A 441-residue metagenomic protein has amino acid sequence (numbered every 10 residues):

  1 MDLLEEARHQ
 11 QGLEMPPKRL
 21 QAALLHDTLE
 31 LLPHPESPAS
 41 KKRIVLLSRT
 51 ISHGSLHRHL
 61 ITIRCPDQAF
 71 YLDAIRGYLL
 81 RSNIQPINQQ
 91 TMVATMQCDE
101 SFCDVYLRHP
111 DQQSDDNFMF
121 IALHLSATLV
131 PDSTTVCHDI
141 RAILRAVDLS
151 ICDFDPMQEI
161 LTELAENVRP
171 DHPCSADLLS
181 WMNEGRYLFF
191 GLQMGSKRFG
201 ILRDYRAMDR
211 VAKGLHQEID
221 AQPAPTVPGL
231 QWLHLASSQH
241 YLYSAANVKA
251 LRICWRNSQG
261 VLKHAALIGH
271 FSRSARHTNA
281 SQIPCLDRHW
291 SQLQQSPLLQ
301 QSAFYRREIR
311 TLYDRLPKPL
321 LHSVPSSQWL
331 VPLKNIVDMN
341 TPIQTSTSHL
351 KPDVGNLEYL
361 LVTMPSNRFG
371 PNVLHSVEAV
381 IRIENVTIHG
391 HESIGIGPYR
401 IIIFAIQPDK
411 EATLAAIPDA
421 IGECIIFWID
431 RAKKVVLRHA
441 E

Functional and structural regions predicted by a protein language model:
M1-L56, L60-R64, G77-L80, N88 (+3 more regions): Charge-rich interaction surfaces and accessory domains that mediate macromolecular binding and assembly
D73, G77-L107: Well-ordered mid-protein domain cores that form the structural environment of catalytic cofactors
T95-L125: Extended charged low-complexity segments that act as oligomerization/scaffolding linkers
